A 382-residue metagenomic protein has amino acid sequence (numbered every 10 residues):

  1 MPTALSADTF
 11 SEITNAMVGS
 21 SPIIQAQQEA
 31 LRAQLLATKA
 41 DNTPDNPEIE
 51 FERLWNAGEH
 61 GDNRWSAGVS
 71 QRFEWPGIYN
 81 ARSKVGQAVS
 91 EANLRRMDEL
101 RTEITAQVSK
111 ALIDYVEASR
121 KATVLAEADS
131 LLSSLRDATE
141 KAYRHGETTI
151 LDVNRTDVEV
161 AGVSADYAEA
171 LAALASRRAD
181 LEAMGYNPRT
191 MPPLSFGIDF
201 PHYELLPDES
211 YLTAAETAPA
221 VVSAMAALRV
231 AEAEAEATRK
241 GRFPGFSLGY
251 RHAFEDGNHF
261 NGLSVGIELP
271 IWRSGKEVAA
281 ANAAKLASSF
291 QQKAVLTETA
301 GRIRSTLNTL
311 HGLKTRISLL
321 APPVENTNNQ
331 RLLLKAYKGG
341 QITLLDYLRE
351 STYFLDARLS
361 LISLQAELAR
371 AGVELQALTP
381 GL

Functional and structural regions predicted by a protein language model:
M1-R53, F73, A81, Q87 (+5 more regions): Bacterial Sec-pathway N-terminal export signals of envelope proteins
L5-D8, M97, R101-T217, T306-L313 (+3 more regions): Periplasmic alpha-helical coiled-coil/stalk elements that build and connect Gram-negative outer-membrane
T9, P47-L100, V222-E234, R239-L296: Small/polar-residue-enriched beta-strand and adjacent coil segments characteristic of outer-membrane beta-barrel
A16-M17, R72, A142, M184 (+4 more regions): Amphipathic alpha-helical segments that mediate coupling or scaffolding at interfaces
A26-D41, L100, I104-E127, S134 (+6 more regions): Amphipathic alpha-helical coiled-coil segments
E59-G61, W65, N154, A165-A168 (+4 more regions): Outer-membrane beta-barrel domain signature
S83-Q87, I150-E159, N282, L344-T352: Short, charged, amphipathic alpha-helical segments
